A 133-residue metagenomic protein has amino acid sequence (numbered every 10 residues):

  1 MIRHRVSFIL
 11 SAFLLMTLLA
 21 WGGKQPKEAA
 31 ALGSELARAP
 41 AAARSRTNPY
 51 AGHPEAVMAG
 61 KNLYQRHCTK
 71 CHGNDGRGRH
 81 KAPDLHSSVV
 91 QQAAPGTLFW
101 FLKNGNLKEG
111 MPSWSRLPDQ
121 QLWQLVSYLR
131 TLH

Functional and structural regions predicted by a protein language model:
I2-L10: Bacterial N-terminal signal peptides that target proteins for export
L10-L18: Bacterial N-terminal signal peptides
L19-K27: Bacterial Sec-dependent signal peptides at the C-terminal "C-region" and cleavage site
A29, G33-N62: Electrostatic cytochrome c docking/interface patches
Y50-K61, R77-K103: Gly/Gly-Pro-rich "capping" loops immediately C-terminal to redox-active cysteine motifs in periplasmic/lumenal
G60, Y64-N74, L125-L129: The canonical Cys-X-X-Cys-His
L85-H133: Extracytoplasmic electron-transfer domains, predominantly the class I c-type cytochrome c fold
